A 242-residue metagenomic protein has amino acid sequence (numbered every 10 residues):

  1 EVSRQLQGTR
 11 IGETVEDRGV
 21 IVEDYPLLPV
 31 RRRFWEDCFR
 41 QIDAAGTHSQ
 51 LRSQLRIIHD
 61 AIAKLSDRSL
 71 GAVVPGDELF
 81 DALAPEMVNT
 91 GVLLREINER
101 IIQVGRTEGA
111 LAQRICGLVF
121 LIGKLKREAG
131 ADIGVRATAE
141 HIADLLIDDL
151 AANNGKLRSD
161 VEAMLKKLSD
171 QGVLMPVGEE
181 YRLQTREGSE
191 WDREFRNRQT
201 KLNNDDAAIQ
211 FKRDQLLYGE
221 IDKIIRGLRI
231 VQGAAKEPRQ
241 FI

Functional and structural regions predicted by a protein language model:
E1-I57: Amphipathic alpha-helical segments of the small helical/lid subdomains adjacent to P-loop NTPase cores
Q41-I242: Extended alpha-helical interface modules used as scaffolds for assembling large macromolecular complexes
